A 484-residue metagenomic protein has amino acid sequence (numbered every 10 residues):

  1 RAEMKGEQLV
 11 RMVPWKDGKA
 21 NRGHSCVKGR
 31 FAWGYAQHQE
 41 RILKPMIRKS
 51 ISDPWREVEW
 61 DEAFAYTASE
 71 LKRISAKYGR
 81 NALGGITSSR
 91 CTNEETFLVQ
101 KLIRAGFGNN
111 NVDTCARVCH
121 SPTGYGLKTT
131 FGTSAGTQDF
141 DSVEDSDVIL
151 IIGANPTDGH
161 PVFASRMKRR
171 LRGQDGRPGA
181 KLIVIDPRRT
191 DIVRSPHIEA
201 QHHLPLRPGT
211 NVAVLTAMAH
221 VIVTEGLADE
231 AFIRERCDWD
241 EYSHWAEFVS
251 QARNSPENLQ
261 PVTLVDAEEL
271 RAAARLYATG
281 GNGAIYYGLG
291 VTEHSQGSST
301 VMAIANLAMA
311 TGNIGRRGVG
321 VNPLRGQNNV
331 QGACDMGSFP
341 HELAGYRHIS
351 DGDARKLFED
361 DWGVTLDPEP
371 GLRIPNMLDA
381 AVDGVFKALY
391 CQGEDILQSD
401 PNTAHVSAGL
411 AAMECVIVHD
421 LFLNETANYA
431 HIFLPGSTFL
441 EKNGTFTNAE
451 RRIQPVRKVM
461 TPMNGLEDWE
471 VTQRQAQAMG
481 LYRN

Functional and structural regions predicted by a protein language model:
R1-L227, D240, F248, D266 (+5 more regions): N-terminal export/assembly segments and adjacent metallocofactor-ligating motifs of anaerobic energy-metabolism
I51, I149, E199-A200, A252-P256 (+2 more regions): Flexible glycine/proline-enriched surface loops and loop-helix/loop-strand junctions
Y78-A82, A228-R234, A284, G315-N322 (+1 more regions): Flexible, glycine/charged-enriched surface loops at secondary-structure junctions
L83-T92, V262-V265, G288-S295, Q327 (+1 more regions): Conserved short loop/turn motifs at secondary-structure junctions
F97-K168, D175-R188, I192, V212-T216 (+4 more regions): Extended redox/cofactor-interaction regions of prokaryotic respiratory oxidoreductases
I198-L206, P435-S437, E441, R451-M463: Short beta-alpha connecting loops at secondary-structure transitions that line or flank enzyme active sites
L227-P256, W469-E470, L481-N484: Internal, active-site/partner-interface "lid" segment
V459-N484: Long, C-terminal catalytic modules of enzymes
